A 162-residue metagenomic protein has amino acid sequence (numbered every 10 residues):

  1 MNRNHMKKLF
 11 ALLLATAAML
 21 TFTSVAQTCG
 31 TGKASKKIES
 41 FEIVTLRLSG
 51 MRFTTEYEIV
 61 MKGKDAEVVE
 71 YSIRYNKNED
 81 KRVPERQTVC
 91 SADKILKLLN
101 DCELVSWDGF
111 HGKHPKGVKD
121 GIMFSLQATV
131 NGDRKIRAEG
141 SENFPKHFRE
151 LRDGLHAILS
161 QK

Functional and structural regions predicted by a protein language model:
N2-L13: Bacterial N-terminal signal peptides that target proteins for export
L13-T21: Bacterial N-terminal signal peptides
A18, V25-C90, K113-I136: N-terminal domain-start interaction segment
Q27-T28, C90-P115, L159-Q161: Charged, amphipathic alpha-helical segments
S72, L96-L99, F148-R152: Mature extracytoplasmic or organellar-lumen-exposed domains after removal of signal/transit peptides
S141-K162: C-terminal partner/receptor-binding element of secreted or periplasmic proteins
